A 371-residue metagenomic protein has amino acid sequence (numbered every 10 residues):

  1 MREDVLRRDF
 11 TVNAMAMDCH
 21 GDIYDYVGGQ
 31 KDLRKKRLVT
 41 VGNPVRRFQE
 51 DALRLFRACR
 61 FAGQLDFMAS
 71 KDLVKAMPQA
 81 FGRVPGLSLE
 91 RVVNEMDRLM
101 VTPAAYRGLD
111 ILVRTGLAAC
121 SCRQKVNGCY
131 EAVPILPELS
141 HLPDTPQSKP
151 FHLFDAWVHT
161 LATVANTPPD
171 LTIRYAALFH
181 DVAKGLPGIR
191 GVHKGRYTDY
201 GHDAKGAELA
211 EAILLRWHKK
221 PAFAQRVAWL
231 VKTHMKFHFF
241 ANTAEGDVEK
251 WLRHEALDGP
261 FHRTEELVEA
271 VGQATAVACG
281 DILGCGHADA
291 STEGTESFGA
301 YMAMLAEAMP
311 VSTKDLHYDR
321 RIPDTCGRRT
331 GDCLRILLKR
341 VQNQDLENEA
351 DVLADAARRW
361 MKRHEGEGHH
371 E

Functional and structural regions predicted by a protein language model:
M1-R2: Short acidic (Asp/Glu) patches
V5-R7, D18, I23, D32-V39 (+3 more regions): Conserved, surface-exposed functional patches that form binding/active-site neighborhoods
L6-D170, R174-L178, V182-G201, K205-K220 (+4 more regions): Glycine- and charge-enriched loop/helix tracts that form the active or gating conduit in phosphate/cation-handling
S70, S88, T198, A241-V248 (+4 more regions): A diffuse structural propensity rather than consistent per-protein peaks
L117, V126-E131, D181, R226-K236 (+4 more regions): A glycine-rich phosphate-binding loop feature that marks nucleotide/adenosyl-phosphate handling sites
I135-P146, A270, A274-G284, G294 (+1 more regions): Extended, compositionally biased low-complexity polar/Lys-Gly-rich tracts and adjacent boundary/linker regions are
P150-F151, V164-A165, K219-D289: Histidine/acidic-rich helix-loop-helix segments that form or flank divalent-metal centers in metalloenzyme catalytic
I282-E371: Terminal helices and disordered tails flanking the catalytic cores of nucleotide-processing hydrolases
